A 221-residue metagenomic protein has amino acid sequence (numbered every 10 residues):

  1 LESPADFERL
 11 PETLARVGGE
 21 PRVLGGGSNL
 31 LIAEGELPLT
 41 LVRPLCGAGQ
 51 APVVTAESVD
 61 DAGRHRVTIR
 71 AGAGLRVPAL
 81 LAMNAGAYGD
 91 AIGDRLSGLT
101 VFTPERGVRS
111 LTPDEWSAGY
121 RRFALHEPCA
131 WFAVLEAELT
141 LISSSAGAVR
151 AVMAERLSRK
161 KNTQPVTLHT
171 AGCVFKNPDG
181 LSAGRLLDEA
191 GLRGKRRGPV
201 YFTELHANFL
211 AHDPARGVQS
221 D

Functional and structural regions predicted by a protein language model:
L1-A79, N84-A85: Anion-binding (especially nucleotide phosphate/pyrophosphate-binding) glycine-rich loop and adjoining beta-alpha core
L1-P4, L31-P52, N84-P113, S117 (+1 more regions): Structural signature of FAD isoalloxazine-binding scaffolds in flavoprotein oxidoreductases
L10, L14, V53-A56, L96-E105 (+1 more regions): Short, surface-exposed, charge-dense and proline/glycine-enriched linear segments
L30, F102-D221: Phosphate/pyrophosphate- and phosphate-bearing ligand-binding catalytic cores of soluble enzymes
L30-I32, V77-N84, A91-D94, N177 (+2 more regions): Basic, gly/Ser/Thr/Pro-rich low-complexity segments located predominantly at protein N termini
